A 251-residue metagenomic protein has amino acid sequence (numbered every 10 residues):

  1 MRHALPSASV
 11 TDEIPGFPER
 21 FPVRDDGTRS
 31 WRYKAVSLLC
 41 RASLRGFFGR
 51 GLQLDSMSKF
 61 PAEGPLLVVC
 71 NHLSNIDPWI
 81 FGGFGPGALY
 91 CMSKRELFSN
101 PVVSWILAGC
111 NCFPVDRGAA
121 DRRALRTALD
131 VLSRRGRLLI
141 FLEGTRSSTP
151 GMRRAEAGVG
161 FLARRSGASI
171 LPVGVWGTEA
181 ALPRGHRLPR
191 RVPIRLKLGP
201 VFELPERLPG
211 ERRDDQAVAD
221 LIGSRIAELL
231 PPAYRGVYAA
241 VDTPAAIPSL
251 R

Functional and structural regions predicted by a protein language model:
R2-T28, R123-R251: Non-catalytic C-terminal accessory region of glycerolipid acyltransferases and related lyso-lipid remodeling enzymes
S30-F48, S104, A108: Short hydrophobic helices that act as membrane-entry/anchoring signals
L39-C40, G51-M57, I76-P78, L125-T127 (+2 more regions): A generic local structural motif
C40-H72: Helix-to-loop junction immediately C-terminal to a conserved catalytic motif
C40-S43, G109-V115, L142-R146: Short, basic, glycine/proline-bearing loop/turn elements
F47-G49, P86, S104-G109, R165 (+1 more regions): Short, well-ordered coil/turn elements that cap or connect secondary structure elements
R50, G118-R122, M152: A conditional alpha-helix N-cap/helix-loop micro-motif detector
A62-A119, T127: Catalytic core of membrane glycerolipid acyltransferases/transacylases, capturing the structured, soluble-facing
